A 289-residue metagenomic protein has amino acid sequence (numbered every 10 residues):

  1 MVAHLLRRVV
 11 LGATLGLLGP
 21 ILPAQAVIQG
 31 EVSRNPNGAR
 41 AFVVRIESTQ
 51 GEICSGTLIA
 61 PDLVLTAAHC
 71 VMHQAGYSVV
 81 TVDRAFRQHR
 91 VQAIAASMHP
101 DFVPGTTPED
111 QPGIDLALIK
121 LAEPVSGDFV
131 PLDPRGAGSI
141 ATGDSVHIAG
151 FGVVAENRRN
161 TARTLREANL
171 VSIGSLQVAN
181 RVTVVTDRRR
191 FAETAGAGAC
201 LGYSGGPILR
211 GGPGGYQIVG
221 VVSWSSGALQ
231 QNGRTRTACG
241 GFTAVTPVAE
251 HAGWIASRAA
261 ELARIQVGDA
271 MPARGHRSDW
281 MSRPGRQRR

Functional and structural regions predicted by a protein language model:
M1-V10: Bacterial N-terminal signal peptides that target proteins for export
V10-P20: Bacterial N-terminal signal peptides
I21-A26: Sec/Tat signal peptide C-region and signal peptidase I cleavage site
V27-A39, M72, S78-G127, L132-G138 (+1 more regions): Conserved catalytic-core segment of clan PA serine endopeptidases
P36, F42, L58-V71, V79 (+3 more regions): C-terminal subregion of chymotrypsin/trypsin-like serine protease catalytic domains
V43-P61, H89: A conserved glycine-rich beta-strand in the N-terminal activation segment of trypsin-fold
V44-I46, G76-Q88, D144-G150, R210: Short conserved beta-strand and strand-loop elements enriched in small hydrophobics with frequent Asp/Gly
P112-G196, W224-G227, G241, V248-G253: Chymotrypsin/trypsin-fold serine protease catalytic domain
